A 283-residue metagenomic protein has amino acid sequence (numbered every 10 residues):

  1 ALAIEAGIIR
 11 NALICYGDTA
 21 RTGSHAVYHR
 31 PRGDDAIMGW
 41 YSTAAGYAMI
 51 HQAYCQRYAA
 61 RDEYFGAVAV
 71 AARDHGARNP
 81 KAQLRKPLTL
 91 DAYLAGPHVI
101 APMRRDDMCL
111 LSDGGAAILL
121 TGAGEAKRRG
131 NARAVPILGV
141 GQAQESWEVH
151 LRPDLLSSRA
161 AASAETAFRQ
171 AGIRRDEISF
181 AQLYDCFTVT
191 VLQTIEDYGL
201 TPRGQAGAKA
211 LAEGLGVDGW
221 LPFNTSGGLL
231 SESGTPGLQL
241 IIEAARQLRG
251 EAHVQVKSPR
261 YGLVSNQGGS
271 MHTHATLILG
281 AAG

Functional and structural regions predicted by a protein language model:
A1-D18, A44-R78, I118-G124, E232-A252: Active-site-proximal alpha-helical scaffold in enzymes
A1-V27, R175-D197, L263: Conserved beta-ketoacyl condensing-enzyme motif
A1-Y47, L84-L110, V140-E145, S158-R159 (+1 more regions): Conserved catalytic cysteine-centered active-site region of acyl-thioester-dependent Claisen-condensing enzymes
Y16-R21, A71-A72, G141-Q144, Y184-T188 (+3 more regions): Acidic, glycine-rich active-site loops and adjacent beta-strand->loop/helix elements that engage anionic groups
Y54-A59, K127, S163-E177, A252: Phosphate/pyrophosphate-binding loops at sites that engage ATP/ADP/AMP, CoA/4′-phosphopantetheine, polyphosphate
G66-A67, H98-A162, T166, A212-S226 (+3 more regions): Condensing-enzyme catalytic core mediating Claisen C-C bond formation in acyl metabolism
W147-P153, D185-A208, G219, S270-I278: Short glycine/threonine-rich loop-to-helix capping motif typified by GTGT followed within a few residues by an Asp-Pro
S157, A161, E165-T188, D197 (+1 more regions): Extended C-terminal subregions enriched in glycine
